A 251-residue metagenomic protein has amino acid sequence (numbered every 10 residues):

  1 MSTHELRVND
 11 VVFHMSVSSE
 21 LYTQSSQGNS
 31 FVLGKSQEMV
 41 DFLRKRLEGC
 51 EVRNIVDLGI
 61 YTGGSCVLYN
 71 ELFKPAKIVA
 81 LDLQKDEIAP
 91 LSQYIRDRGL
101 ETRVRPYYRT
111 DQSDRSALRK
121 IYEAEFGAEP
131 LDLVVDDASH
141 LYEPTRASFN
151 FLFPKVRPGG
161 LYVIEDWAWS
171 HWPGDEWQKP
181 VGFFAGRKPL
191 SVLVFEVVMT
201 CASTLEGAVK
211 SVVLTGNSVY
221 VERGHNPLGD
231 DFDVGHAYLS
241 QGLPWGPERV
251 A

Functional and structural regions predicted by a protein language model:
M1-V135, S139-I164, A168-A251: A short alpha-helical cap/connector motif
